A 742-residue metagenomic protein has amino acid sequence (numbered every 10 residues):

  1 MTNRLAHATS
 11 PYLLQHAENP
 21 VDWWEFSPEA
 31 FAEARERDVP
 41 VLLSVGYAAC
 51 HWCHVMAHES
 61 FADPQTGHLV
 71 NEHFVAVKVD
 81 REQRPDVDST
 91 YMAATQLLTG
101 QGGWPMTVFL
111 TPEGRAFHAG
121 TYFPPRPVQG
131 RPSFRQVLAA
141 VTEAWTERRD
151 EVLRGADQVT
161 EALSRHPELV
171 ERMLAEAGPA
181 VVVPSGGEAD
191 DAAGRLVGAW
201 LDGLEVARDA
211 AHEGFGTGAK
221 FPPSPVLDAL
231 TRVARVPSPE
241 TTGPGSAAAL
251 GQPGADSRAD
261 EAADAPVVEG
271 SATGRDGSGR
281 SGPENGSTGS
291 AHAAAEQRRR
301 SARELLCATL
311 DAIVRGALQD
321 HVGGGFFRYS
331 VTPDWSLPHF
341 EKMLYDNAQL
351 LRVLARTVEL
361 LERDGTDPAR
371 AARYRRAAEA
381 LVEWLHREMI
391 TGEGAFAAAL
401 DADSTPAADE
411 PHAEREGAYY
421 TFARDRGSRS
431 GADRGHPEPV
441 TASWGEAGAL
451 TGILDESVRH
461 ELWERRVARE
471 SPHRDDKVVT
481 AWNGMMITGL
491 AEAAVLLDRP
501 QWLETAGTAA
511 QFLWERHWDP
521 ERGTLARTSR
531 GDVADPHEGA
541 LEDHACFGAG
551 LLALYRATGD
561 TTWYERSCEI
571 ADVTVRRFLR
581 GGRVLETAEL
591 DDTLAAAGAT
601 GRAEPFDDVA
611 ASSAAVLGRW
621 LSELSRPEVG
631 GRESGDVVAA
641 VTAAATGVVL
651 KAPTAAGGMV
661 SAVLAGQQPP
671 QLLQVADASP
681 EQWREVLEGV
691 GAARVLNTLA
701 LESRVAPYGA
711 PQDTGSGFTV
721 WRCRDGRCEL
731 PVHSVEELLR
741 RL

Functional and structural regions predicted by a protein language model:
M1-G489, A493-L496, R527, A643-L742: Replace the tail clause
P223, M343, N347, V479 (+5 more regions): Residues that mark the junctions of alpha-helical repeat units in TPR/alpha-solenoid scaffolds
S301, L305, R370-R373, A377 (+6 more regions): Alpha-helical positions within canonical tetratricopeptide repeat
A312, F512, V573: Alpha-helical DNA-recognition elements
L350-V353, F547-G550, L617: Active-site-proximal alpha-helical segments within enzyme catalytic domains
R387-G392, R522-G523, R527, D535-H544 (+1 more regions): Long, polar/charge-rich, low-hydrophobicity segments
D403-A407, A534, E586: Conserved PLP phosphate-binding loop immediately N-terminal to the Schiff-base lysine helix in PLP-dependent enzymes
A481-G484, T488-W563: Long, K/E/R/D-enriched contiguous segments that form extended
